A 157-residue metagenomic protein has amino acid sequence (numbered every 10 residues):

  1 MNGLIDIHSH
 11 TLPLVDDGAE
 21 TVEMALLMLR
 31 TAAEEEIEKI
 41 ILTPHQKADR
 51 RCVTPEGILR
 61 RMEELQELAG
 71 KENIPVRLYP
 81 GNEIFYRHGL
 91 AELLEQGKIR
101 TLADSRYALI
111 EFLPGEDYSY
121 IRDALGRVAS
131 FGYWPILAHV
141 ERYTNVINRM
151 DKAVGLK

Functional and structural regions predicted by a protein language model:
M1-I74, V154-G155: An N-terminally biased module of ancient metal coordination in phosphate/nucleic-acid-related enzymes
C52-K157: Extended substrate/RNA-proximal surfaces in nucleic-acid metabolism proteins
